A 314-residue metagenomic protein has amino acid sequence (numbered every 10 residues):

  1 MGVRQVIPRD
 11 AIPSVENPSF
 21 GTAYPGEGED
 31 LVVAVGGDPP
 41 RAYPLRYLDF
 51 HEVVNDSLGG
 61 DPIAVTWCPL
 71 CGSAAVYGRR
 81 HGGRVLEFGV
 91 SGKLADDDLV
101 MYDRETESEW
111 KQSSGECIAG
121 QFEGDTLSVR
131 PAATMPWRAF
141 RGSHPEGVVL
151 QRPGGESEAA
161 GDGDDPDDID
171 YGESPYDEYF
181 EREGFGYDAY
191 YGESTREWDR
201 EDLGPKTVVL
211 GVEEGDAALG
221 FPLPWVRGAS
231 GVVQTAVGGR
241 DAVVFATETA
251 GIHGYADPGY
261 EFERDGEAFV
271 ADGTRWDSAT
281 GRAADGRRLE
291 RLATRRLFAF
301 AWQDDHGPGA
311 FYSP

Functional and structural regions predicted by a protein language model:
M1-P314: Mid-to-C-terminal functional-domain signal that highlights helix-capping/loop sites within ligand-binding modules
